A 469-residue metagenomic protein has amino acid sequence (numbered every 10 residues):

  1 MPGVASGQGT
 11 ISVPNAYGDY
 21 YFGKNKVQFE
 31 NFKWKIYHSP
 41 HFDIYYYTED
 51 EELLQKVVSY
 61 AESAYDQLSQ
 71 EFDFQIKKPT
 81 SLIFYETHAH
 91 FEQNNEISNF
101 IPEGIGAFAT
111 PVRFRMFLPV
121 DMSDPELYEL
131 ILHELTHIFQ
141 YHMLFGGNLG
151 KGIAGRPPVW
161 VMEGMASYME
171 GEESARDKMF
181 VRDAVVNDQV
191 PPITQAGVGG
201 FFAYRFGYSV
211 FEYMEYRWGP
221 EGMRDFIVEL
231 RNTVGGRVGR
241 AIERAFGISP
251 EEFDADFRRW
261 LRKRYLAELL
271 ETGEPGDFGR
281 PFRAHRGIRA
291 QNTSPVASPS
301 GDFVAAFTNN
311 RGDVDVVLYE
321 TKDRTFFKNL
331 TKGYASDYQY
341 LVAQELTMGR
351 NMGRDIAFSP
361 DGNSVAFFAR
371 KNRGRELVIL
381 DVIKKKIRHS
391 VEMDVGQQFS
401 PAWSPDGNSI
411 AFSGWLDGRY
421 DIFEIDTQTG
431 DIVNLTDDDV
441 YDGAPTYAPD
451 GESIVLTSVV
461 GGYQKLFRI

Functional and structural regions predicted by a protein language model:
Q8-P158, A175-D177, Q195, R237 (+1 more regions): Juxtacatalytic substrate-recognition/specificity segment
I11, N15-G18, N25-K26, W34-I36 (+6 more regions): Beta/coil-rich, acidic/histidine-enriched accessory regions frequently appended to metallopeptidases
F100-I138, H142-H285: Acidic/His/Gly-enriched intrinsically disordered linker/tail segments that often contain short helix/coil "MoRF-like"
I288-Q291, G333-Y338, M393-Q398, D438-G443: Short coil/turn segments at the loop-to-beta-strand junctions that recur within blades of beta-propeller repeat folds
S294, D355, S400-A402, A444: Conserved beta-strand position repeated once per blade in WD40 beta-propeller domains
A305-R311, E320, R354-A357, A366-N372 (+6 more regions): Beta-strand C-termini and the immediately following turn/loop, strongest in propeller blades
E320-D323, D381-K385, D426-G430: Short loop/turn segments that connect beta-strands within beta-propeller blades
F326-A335, R388-E392, V433-T436: Beta-propeller fold detector
